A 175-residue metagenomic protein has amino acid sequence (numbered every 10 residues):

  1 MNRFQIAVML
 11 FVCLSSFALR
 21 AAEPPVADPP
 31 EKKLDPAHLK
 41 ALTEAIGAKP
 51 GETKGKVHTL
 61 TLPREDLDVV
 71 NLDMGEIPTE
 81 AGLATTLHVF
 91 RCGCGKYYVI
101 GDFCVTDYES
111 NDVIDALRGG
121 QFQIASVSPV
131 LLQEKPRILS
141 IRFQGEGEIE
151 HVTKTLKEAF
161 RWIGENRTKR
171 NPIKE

Functional and structural regions predicted by a protein language model:
M1-F4: Positively charged n-region of N-terminal signal peptides that target proteins for export
A7-S16: Bacterial N-terminal signal peptides
A18-A21: Boundary at the C-terminal end of the N-terminal hydrophobic targeting segment
E23-I138, R142-E175: Long, contiguous binding/interaction regions
